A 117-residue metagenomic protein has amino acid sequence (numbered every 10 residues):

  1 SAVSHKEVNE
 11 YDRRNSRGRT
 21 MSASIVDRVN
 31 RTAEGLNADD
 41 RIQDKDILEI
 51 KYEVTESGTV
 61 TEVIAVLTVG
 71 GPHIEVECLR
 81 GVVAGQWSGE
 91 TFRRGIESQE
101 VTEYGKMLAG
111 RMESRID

Functional and structural regions predicted by a protein language model:
S1-G58: Terminal non-domain segments
S1-S4, M21-I25, V29, G71 (+3 more regions): A broad "ordered helical/assembly scaffold" signature
N9-E10, C78, G89: Intrinsically disordered, low-complexity segments enriched in glycine/proline and serine/threonine
S16, A33, E56, T68-V69 (+4 more regions): Intrinsically disordered, low-complexity segments enriched in small/polar residues
S22, V26, I64, R93-G95 (+1 more regions): Domain-length accessory/inserted modules outside core catalytic folds
K45-R80: Amphipathic, interaction-prone secondary-structure segments
G81-D117: Polybasic, proline/glycine-rich intrinsically disordered low-complexity segments
